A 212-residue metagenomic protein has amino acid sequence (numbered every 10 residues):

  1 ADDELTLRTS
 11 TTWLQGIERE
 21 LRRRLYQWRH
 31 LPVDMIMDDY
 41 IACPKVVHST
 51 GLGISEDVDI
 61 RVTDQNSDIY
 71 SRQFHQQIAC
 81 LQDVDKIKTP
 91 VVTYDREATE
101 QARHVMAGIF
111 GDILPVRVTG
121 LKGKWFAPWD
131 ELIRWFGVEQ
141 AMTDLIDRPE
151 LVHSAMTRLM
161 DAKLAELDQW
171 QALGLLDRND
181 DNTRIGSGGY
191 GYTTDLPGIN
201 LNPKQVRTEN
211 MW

Functional and structural regions predicted by a protein language model:
A1-E4, D34-I36, V47, P90-W212: Active-site loop segments of alpha/beta catalytic cores
A1-Q82, Q101, G108-W125, A165: N-terminal basic, low-complexity leaders that serve as flexible interaction/assembly modules and, when applicable, as
S67, S71, V84, S187-G189 (+1 more regions): Generic intrinsically disordered, low-complexity segments enriched for polar/acidic and small residues
Q76-D85, W135-E139: Residues forming anionic-ligand binding surfaces in small-molecule and nucleic-acid pockets of primarily soluble enzymes
